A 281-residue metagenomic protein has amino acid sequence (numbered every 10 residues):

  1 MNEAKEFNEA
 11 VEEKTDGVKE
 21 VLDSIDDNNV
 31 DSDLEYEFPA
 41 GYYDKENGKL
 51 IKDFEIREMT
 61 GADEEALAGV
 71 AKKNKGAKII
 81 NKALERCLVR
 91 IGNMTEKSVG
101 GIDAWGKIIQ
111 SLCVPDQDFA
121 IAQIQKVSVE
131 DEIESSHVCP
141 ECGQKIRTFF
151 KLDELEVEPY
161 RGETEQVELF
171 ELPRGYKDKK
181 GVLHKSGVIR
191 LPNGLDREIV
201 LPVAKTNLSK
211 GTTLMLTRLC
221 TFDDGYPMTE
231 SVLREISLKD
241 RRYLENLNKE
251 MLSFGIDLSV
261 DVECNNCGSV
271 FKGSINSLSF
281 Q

Functional and structural regions predicted by a protein language model:
N2-Q281: Short, surface-exposed, charged amphipathic helix/loop patches that serve as local interaction elements
